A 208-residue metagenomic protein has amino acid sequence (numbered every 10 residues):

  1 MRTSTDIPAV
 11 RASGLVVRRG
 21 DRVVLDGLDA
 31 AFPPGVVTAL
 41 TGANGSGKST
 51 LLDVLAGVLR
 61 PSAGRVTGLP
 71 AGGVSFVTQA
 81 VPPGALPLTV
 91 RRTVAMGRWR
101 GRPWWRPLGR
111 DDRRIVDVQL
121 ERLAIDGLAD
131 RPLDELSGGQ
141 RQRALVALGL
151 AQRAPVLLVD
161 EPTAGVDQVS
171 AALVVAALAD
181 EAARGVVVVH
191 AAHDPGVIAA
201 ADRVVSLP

Functional and structural regions predicted by a protein language model:
V10, L25-G27, A129: Conserved structural motif at the start of ABC-family nucleotide-binding domains
T41-A43: The feature captures the beta-strand-to-loop junction immediately N-terminal to the Walker
A56: Helix-to-loop junction immediately C-terminal to a conserved catalytic motif
R110-L128: Conserved ABC ATPase "signature" region
P132-L136: Conserved ABC ATPase signature
G149-L150: ABC ATPase C-loop
L157-E161: Catalytic Walker B motif of ABC-type/P-loop ATPase nucleotide-binding domains
Q168-S170: Helix N-cap at the start of a conserved alpha-helix in ABC-type nucleotide-binding domains
